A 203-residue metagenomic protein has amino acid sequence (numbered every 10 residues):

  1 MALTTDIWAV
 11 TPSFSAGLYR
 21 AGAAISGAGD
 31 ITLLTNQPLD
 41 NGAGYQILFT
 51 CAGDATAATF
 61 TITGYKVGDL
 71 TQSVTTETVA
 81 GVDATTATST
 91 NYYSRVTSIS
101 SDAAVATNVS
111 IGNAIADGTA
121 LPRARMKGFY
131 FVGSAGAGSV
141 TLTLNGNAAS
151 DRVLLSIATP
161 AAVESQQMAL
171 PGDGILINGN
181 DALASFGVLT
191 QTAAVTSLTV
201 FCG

Functional and structural regions predicted by a protein language model:
M1-G203: Surface-exposed, low-hydrophobicity beta-strand/loop segments enriched in small/polar/acidic residues
